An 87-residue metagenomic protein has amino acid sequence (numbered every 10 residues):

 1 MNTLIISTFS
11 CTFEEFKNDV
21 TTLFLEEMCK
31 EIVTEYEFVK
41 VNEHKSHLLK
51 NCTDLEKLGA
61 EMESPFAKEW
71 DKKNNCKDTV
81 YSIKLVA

Functional and structural regions predicted by a protein language model:
M1-K68, D78-A87: Short S/T/G/P-rich N-terminal loop/turn motif that feeds into the first structured element of a domain
